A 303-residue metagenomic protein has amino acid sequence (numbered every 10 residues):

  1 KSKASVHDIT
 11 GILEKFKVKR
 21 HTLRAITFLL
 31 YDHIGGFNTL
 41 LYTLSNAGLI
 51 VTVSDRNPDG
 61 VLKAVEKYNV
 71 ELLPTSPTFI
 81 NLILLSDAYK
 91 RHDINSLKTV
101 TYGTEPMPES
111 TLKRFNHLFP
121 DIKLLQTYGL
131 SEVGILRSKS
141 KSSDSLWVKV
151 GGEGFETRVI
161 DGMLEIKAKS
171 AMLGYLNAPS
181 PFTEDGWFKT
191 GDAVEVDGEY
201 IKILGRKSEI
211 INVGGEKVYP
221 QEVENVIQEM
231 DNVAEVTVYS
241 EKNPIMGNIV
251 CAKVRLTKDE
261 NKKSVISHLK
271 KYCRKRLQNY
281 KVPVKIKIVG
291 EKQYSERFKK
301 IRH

Functional and structural regions predicted by a protein language model:
K1-L13: Conserved AMP-binding A3 loop
T10-R24, D32-L72: Conserved AMP-binding/adenylation subdomain of ANL enzymes
L72-P74, S86-D144: Gly/Ser/Thr-rich phosphate-binding loop
L73, G129, A168, A193-K281: AMP-binding/adenylate-forming catalytic core of the ANL superfamily
A88, S96, D121, N232-E235 (+2 more regions): Glycine-centered tight turns that cap/initiate beta-strands
L125-E132, K149-G152, V238-E241, K287: Beta-strand->loop->alpha-helix junctions that form or flank phosphate-binding loops in nucleotide-handling enzymes
R158-G186, E216-V218: Conserved ATP/PPi-binding loop(s) of AMP-dependent carboxylate-activating enzymes
K275-K299: AMP-binding/adenylate-forming catalytic domain of the ANL superfamily
